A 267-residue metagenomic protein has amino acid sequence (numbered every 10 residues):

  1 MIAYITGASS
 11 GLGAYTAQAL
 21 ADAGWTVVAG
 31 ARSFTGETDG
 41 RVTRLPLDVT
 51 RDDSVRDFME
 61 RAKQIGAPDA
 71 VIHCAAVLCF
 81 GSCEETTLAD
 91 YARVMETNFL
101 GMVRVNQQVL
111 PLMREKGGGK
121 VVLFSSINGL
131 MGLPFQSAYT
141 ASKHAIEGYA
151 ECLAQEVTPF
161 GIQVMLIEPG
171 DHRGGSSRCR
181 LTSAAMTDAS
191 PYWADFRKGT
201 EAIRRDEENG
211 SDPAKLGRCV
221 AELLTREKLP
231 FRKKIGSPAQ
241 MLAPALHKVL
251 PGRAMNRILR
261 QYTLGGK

Functional and structural regions predicted by a protein language model:
S9-S10: Conserved glycine-rich cofactor-binding loop
R41-D53: Rossmann-fold cofactor-recognition segment
C74-C79: Conserved NAD(P)H cofactor-binding loop of Rossmann-fold oxidoreductase domains
S82-C83, D90-A92: Substrate-binding pocket helix/loop in short-chain dehydrogenase/reductase
N106, S142-A145: Active-site helix of classical SDR
S126: Residue(s) in the substrate-gating loop at a strand-loop-helix junction that position the organic substrate next
E156-E207: C-terminal beta-strand-loop-alpha-helix "lid" module of Rossmann-like NAD(P)-dependent dehydrogenases
